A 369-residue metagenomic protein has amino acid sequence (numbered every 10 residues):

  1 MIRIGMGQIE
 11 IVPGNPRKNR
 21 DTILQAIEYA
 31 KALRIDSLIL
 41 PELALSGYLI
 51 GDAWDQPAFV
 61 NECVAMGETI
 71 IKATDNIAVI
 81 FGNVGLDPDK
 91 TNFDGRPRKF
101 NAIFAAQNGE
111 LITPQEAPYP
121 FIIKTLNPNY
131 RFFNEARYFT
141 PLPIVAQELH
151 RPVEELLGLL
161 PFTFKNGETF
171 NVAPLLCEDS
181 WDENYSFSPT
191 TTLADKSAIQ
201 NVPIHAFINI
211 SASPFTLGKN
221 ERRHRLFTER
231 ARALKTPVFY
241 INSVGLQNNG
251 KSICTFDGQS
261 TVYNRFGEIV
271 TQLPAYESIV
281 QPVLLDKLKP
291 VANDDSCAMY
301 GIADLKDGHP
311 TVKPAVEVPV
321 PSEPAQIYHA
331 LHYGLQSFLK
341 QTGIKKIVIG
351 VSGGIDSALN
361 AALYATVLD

Functional and structural regions predicted by a protein language model:
M1-G350, A358-D369: Enzyme catalytic cores with a strong preference for nitrogen-chemistry domains
G354: Conserved G/P- and acidic residue-centered "switch" motifs that form tight phosphate/ATP-binding loops in soluble
